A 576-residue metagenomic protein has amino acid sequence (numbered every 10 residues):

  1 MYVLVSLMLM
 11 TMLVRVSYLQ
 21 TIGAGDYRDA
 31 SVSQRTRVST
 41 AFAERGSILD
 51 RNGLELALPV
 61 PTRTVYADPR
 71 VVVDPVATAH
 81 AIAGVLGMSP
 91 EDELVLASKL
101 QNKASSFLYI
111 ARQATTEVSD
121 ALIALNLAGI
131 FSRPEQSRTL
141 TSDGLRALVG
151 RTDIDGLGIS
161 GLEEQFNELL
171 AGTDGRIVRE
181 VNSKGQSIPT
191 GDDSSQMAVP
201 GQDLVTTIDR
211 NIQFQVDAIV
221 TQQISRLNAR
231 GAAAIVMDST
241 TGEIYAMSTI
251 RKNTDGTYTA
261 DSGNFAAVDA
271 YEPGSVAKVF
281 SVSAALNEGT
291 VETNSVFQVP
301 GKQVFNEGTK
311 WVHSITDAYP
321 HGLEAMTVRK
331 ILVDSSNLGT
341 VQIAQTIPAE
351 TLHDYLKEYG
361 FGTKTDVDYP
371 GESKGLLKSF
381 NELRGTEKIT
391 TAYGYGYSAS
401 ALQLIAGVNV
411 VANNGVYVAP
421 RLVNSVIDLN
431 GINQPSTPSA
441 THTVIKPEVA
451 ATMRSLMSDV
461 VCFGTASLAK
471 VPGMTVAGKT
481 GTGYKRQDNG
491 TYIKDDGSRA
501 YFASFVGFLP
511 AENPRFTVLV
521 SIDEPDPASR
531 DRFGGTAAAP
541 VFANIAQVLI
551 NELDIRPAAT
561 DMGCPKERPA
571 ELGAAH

Functional and structural regions predicted by a protein language model:
M1-D26: Hydrophobic alpha-helical transmembrane signal-anchor segments
I22, V71, A77-G84, S98-G201 (+3 more regions): Small/polar-residue-rich segments within soluble enzyme cores
D26-F42, I212-R226: Short, basic/aromatic recognition patches
R35, T40-E44, D174, N228-A232 (+1 more regions): Short, small/polar residue-rich loop motifs at catalytic or cofactor-binding pockets
A43, P59-T64, G150-T152, A246-K252: Short beta->alpha transition motifs characteristic of CBS
V65-A79, K252-F265: A short, polar/charged loop-to-alpha-helix boundary motif
S183-D192, A234-P273, F280-P525, G534 (+2 more regions): Beta-lactam-recognizing serine transpeptidase/beta-lactamase-like catalytic domain environment
I188-A232: Conserved, well-ordered alpha-helix/loop/beta-strand core segments that scaffold catalytic motifs
